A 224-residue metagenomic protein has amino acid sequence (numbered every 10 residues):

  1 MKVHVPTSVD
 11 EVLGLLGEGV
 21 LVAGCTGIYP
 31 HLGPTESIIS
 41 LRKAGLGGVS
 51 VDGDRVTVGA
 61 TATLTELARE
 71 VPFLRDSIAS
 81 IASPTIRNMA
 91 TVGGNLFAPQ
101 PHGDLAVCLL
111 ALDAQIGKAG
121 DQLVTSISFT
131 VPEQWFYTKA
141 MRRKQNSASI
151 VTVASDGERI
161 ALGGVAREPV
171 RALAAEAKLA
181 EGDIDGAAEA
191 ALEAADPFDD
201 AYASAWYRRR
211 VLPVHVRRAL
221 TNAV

Functional and structural regions predicted by a protein language model:
M1-V224: C-terminal structural segment of proteins
